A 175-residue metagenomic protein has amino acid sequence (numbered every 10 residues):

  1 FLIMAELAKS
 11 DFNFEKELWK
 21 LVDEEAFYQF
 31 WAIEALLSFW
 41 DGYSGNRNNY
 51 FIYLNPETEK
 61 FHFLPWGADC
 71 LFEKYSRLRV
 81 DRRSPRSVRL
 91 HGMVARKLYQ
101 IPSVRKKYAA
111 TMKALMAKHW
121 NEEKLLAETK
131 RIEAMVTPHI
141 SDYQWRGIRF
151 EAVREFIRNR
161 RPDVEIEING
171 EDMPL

Functional and structural regions predicted by a protein language model:
F1-S44, N49-L175: Middle-to-C-terminal accessory/interaction subdomains
